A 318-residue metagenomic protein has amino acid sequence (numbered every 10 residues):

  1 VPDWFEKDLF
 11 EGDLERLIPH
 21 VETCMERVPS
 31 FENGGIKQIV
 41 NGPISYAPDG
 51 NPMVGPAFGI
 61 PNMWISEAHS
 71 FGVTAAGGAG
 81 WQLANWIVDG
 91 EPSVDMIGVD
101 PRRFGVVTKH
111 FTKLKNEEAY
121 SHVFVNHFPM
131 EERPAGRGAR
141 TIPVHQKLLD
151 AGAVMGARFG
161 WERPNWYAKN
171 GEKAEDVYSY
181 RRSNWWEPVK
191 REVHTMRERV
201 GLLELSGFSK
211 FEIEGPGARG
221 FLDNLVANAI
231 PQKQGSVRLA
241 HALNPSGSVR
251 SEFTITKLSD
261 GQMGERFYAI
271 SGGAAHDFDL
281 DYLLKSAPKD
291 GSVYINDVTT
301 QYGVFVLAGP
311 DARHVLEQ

Functional and structural regions predicted by a protein language model:
V1-P2, R197: Catalytic strand-loop segment that frames the active site of acyl-thioester-processing enzymes
D3, D8-T141: C-terminal catalytic lobe of FAD-dependent flavoproteins
V94-D95, P101-Q318: Glycine/proline-enriched, intrinsically flexible loops and inter-domain linkers
